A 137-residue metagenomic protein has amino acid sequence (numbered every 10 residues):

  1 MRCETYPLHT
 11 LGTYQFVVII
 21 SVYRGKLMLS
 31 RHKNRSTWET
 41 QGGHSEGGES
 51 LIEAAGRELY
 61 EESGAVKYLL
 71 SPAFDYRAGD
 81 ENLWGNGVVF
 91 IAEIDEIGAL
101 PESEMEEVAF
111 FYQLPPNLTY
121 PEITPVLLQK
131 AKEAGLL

Functional and structural regions predicted by a protein language model:
M1-V18: Acidic, metal-coordinating catalytic segment for phosphate/diphosphate chemistry, firing primarily on the Nudix
H9, K26-L27, I97: Hydrophobic alpha-helical segments, principally membrane-spanning helices and signal/leader peptides
G12-Q15, K33, T40, L83-G85 (+1 more regions): Short, solvent-exposed coil/turn segments
F16-V17, R24-L27, G87: Short, surface-exposed beta-edge/turn micro-motifs
I19-S21, L29, A92, F110: Conserved hydrophobic "DFG−1" position in protein kinase catalytic cores
V22-E61: Conserved Nudix-box catalytic region and its N-terminal flanking loop in Nudix hydrolases and closely related
S45-L69, Y76-K130: Unchanged
A134-G135: Short glycine-centered helix-capping/turn motifs at secondary-structure transition points
